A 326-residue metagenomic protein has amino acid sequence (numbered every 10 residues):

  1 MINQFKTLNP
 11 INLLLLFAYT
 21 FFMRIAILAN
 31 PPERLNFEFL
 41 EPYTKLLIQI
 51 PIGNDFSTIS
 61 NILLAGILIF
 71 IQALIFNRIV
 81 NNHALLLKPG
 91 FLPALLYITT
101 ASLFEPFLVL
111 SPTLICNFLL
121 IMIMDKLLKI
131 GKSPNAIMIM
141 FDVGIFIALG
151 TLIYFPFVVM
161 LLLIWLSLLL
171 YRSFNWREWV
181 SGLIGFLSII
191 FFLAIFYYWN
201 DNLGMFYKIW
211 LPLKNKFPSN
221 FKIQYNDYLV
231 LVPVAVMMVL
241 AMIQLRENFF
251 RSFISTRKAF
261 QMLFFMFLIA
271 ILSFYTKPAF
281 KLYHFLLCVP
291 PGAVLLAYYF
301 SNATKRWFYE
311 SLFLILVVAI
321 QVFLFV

Functional and structural regions predicted by a protein language model:
L15, W176-F196: Hydrophobic alpha-helical membrane-interfacial segments at the cytosolic entry of transmembrane helices
L40-F56, Y207-Y228, A241-L245: Juxtamembrane membrane-water interface segments that cap and precede transmembrane helices
I67-H83: Transmembrane-helix motifs of polytopic, lipid-linked glycan transferases
G90-E105, L114-I121, V143: Membrane-embedded helix bundles of polyisoprenyl
I123-M138: Membrane-interface transmembrane helices that cradle and orient dolichyl/undecaprenyl
I139-F155, I271: Membrane-interface alpha helices of multi-pass inner-membrane proteins
M160-I184: Perimembrane helix-loop-helix junctions
R246-T304: Membrane-water interface signatures at transmembrane helix termini and the short loops that connect adjacent helices
